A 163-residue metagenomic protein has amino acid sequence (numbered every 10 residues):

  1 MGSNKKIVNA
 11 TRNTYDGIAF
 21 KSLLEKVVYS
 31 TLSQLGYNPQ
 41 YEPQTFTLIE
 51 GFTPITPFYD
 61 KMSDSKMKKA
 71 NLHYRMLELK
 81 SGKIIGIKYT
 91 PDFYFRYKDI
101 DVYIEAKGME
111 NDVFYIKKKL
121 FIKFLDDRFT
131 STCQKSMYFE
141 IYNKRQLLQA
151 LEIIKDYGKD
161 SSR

Functional and structural regions predicted by a protein language model:
M1-R163: Electrostatic, structured charged patches in enzyme active sites and in nucleic-acid/phosphate-binding
